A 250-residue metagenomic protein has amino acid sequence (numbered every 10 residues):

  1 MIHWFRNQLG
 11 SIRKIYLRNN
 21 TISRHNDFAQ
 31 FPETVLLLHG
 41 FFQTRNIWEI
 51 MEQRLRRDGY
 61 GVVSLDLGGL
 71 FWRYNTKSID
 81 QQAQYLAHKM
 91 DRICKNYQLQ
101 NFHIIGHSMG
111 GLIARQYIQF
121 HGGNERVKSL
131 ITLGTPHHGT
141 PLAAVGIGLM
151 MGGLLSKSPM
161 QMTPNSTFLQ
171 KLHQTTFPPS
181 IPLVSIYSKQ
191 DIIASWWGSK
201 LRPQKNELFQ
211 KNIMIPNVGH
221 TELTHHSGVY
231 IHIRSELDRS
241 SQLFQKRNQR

Functional and structural regions predicted by a protein language model:
M1-L65, I93-L99, E125, S227-Y230 (+1 more regions): Flexible, membrane-associating and regulatory peripheral segments of lipid-active enzymes
D27, M160, Q174-T176, K200-Q204: Short secondary-structure boundary/capping segments
V35-F41, N46, G61-L67, W72-N75 (+2 more regions): Serine-dependent carboxylesterase/thioesterase catalytic core of lipase-like alpha/beta-hydrolase/SGNH enzymes
I50-M51, I118-Q119, V145, R202 (+1 more regions): Single-residue recognition of alpha-helix boundary sites
G59, A144-G148, L201-F209: Short, flexible, mixed-charge acidic loops at enzyme active sites
P178-R250: C-terminal catalytic-base region of ester-bond hydrolases, centering on the histidine of the charge-relay
